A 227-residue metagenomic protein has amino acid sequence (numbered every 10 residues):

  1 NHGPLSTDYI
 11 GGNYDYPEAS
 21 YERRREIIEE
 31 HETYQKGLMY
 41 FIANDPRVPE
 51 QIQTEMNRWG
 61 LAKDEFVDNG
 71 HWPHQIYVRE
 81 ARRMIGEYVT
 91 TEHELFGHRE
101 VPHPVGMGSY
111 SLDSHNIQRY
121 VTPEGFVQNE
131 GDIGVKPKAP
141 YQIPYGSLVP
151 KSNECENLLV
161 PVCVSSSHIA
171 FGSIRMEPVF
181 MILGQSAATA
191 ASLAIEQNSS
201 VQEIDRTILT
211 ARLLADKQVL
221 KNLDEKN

Functional and structural regions predicted by a protein language model:
N1-N227: Flavin (FAD/FMN)-binding glycine-rich loop and adjacent Rossmann-like elements that form
